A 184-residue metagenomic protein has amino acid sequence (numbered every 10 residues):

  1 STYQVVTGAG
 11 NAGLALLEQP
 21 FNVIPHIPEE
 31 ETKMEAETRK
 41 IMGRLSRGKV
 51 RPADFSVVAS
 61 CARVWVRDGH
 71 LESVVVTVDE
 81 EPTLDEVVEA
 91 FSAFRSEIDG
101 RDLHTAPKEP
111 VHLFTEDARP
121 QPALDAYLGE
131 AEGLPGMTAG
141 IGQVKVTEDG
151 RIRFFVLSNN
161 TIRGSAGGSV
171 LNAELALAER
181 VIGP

Functional and structural regions predicted by a protein language model:
T2-R151: C-terminal substrate-binding/catalytic lobe of Rossmann-fold NAD(P)-dependent oxidoreductases
N22, N159-N160, N172: Asparagine-centered polar/low-complexity signal
E29-T32, G164-V170: A glycine-rich, Thr/Ser-enriched phosphate-binding loop motif common to dinucleotide/cofactor-binding enzymes
A62-V66, S158-R163: Glycine-rich phosphate/pyrophosphate-binding beta-alpha loops
E81, V146, N159-I162, L177: Short, glycine-/Ser/Thr-/acidic-enriched flexible segments
D149-G150, R163-S165: Short active-site-adjacent structural elements
I152-S158: Short, well-ordered beta-strand elements
G167-P184: Amphipathic terminal alpha-helices
